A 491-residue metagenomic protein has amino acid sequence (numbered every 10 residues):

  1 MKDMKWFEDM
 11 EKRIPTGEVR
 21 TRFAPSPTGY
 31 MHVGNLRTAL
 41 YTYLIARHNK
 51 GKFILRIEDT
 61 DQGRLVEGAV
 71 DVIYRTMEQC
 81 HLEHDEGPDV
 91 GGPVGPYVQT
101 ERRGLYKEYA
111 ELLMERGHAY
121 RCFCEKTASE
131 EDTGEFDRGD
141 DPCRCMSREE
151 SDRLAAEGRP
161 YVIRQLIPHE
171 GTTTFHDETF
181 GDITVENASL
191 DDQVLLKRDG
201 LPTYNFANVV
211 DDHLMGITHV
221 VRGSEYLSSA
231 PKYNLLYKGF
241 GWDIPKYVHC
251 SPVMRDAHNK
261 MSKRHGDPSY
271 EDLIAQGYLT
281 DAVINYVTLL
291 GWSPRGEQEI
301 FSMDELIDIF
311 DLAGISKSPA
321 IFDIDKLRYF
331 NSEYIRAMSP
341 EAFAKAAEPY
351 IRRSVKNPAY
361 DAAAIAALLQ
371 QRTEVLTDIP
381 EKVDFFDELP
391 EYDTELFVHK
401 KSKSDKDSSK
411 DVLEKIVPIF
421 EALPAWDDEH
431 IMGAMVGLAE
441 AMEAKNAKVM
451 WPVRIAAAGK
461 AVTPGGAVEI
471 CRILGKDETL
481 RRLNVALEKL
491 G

Functional and structural regions predicted by a protein language model:
M1-T133, A230-W242: N-terminal Rossmann-like or analogous alpha/beta NTP/dinucleotide-binding catalytic cores that position adenine
M1-Y30, K50-F53, E170, V248 (+4 more regions): Non-catalytic terminal extensions that flank enzyme cores
T42, I73, L113, G117 (+8 more regions): Residue-level signal for inorganic ion chemistry
R47-D61, F206-H219, F240-M254, G465-E469 (+2 more regions): Glycine-rich phosphate/pyrophosphate-binding loops and their adjacent beta-strand/loop elements at enzyme active sites
L112, Y120-H249, R255-M261, S269 (+2 more regions): Active-site cores that bind ATP or allylic diphosphates and position pyrophosphate for catalysis
L227-P231, A275-D281, L289-S293, A425-W426: Mature, solvent-exposed C-terminal subdomains and processed small-chain segments of exported/organellar
P340-M442: Small-residue-rich helix-loop
E429-L490: Charged substrate- and nucleic-acid-binding regions of tRNA-handling and nucleotidyl-transfer enzymes, centered on
